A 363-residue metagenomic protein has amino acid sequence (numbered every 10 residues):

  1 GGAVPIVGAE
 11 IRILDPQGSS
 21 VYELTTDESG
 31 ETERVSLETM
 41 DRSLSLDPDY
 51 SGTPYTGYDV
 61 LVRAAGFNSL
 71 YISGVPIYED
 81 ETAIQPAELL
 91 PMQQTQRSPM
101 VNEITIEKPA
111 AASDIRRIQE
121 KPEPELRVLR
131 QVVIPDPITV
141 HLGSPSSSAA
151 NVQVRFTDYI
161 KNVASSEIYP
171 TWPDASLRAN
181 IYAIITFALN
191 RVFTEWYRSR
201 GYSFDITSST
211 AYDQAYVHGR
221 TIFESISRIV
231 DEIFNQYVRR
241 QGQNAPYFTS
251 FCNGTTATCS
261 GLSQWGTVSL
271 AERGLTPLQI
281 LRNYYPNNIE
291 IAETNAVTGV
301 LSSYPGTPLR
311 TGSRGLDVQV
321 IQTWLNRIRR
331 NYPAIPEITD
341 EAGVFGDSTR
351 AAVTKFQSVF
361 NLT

Functional and structural regions predicted by a protein language model:
G1, D27-S29, A342, T363: Acidic/polar residues in short coil/turn loops that connect beta-strands within repeat-based beta-sheet scaffolds
G1-G2, L44: Short amphipathic, basic-aromatic surface patches that mediate peripheral association with negatively charged
G2-E28, V318: Short, ordered, surface-exposed loop/turn motifs in non-cytosolic proteins
V4-I6, Q17-S19, T53-Y55, Q131-V133 (+1 more regions): Short, surface-exposed loop/turn motifs at beta-strand boundaries within globular domains
G8-R12, V35-L37, L61-T363: Conserved, single-site charged/polar hotspot
S19-L46, Y332-A334: Short, acidic Ser/Thr/Gly-rich low-complexity loop/linker segments typical of extracellular and cell-surface proteins
T25-D27, S51-Y55, Y78-D80: Surface-exposed coil/turn segments at beta-strand junctions on protein surfaces, enriched
R42-S73: A short, solvent-exposed loop/turn motif at the edges and junctions of modular extracellular/periplasmic domains
